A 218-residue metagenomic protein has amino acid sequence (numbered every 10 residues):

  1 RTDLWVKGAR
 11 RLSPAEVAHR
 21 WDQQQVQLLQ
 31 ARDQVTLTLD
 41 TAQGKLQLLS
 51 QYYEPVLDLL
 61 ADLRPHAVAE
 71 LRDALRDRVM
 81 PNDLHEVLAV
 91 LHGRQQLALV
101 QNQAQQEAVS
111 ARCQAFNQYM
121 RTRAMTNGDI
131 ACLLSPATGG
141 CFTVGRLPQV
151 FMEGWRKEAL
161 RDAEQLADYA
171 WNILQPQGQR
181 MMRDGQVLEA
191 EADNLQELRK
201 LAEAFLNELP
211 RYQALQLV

Functional and structural regions predicted by a protein language model:
R1-A61, P65-V218: Rossmann-like AdoMet/SAM-dependent catalytic core
